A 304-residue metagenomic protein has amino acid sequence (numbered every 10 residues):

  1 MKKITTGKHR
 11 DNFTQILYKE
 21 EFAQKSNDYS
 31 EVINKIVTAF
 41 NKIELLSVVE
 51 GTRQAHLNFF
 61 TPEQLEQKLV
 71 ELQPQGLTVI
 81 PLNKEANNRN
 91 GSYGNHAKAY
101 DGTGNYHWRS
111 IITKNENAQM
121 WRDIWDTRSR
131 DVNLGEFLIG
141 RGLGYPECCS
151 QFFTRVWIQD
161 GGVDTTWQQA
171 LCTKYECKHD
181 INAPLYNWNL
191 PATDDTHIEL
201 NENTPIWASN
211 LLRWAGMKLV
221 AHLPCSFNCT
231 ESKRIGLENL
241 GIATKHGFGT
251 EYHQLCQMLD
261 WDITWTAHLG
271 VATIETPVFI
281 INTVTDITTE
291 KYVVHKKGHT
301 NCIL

Functional and structural regions predicted by a protein language model:
K2-S129, L138, Y145-L304: A conserved ligand/cofactor-binding region detector
